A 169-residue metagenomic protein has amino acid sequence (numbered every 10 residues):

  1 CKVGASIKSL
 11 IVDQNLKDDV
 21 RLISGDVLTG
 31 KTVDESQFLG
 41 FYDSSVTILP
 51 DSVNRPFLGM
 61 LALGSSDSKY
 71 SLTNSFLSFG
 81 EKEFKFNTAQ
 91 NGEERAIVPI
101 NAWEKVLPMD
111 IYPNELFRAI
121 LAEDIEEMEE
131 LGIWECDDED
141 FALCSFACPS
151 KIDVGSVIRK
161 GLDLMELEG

Functional and structural regions predicted by a protein language model:
C1-G169: Redox cofactor-anchoring modules in respiratory/redox and cofactor-processing assemblies
